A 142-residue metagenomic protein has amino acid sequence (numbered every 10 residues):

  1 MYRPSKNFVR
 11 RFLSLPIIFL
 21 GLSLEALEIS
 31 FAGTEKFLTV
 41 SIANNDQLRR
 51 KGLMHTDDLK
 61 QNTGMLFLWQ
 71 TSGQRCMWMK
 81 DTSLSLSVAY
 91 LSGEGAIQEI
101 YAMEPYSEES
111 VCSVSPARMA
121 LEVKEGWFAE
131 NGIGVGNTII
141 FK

Functional and structural regions predicted by a protein language model:
Y2-P16: Bacterial N-terminal signal peptides that target proteins for export
P4-S5, F19, A43, G93: A general, composition-driven signal for non-globular sequence regions
L15-E25: Hydrophobic h-region of N-terminal signal peptides that target proteins for export in Gram-negative bacteria
L24-K142: Compact, glycine-rich, soluble single-domain proteins
